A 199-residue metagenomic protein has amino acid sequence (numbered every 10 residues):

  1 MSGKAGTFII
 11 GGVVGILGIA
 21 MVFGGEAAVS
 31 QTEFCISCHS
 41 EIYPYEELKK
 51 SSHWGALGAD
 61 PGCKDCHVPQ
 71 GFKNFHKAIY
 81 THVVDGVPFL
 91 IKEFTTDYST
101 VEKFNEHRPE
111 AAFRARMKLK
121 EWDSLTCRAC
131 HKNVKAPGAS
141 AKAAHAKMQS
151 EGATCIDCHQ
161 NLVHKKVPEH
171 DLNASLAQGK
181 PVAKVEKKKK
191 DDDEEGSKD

Functional and structural regions predicted by a protein language model:
M1-D199: Short sequence/structural segments immediately N-terminal
